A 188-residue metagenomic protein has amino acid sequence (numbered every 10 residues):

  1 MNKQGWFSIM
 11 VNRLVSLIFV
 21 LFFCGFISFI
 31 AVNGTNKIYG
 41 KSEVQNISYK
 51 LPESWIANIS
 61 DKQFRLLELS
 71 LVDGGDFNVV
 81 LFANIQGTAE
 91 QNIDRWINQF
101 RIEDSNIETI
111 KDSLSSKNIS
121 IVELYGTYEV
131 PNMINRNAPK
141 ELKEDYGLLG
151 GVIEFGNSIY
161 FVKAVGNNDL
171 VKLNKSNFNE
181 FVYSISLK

Functional and structural regions predicted by a protein language model:
N2-K117, Y125-L149, I153-K188: N-terminal targeting sequences that direct proteins away from the cytosol to non-cytosolic compartments
